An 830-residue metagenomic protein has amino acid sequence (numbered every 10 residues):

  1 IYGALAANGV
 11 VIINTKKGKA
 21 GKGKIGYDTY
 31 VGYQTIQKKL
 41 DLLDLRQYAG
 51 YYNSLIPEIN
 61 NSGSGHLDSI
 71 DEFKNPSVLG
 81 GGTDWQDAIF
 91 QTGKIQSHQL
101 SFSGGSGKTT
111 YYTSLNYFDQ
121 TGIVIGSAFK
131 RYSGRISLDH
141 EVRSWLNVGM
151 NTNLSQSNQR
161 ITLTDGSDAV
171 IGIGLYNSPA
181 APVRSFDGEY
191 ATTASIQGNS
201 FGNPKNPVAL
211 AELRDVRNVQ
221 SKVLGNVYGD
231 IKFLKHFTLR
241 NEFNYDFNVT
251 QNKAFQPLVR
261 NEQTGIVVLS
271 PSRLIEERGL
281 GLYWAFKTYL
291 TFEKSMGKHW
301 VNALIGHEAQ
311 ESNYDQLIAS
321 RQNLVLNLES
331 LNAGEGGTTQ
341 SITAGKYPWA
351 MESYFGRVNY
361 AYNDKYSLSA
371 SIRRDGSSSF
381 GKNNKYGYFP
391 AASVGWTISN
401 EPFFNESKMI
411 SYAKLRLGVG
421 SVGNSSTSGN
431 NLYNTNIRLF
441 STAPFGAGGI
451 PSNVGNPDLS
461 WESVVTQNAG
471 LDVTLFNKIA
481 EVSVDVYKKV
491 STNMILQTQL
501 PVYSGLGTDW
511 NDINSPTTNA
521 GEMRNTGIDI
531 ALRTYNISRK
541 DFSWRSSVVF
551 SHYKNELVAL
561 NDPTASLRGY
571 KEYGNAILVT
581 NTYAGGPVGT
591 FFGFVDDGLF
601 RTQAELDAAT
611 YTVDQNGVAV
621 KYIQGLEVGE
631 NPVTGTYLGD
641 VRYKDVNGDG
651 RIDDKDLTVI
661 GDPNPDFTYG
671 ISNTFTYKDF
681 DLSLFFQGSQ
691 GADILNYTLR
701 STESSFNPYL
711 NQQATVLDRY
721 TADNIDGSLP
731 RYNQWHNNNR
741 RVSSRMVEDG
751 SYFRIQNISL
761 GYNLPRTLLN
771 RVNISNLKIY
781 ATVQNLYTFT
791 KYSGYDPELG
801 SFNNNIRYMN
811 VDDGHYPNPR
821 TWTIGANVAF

Functional and structural regions predicted by a protein language model:
I1, V11-I13: Non-catalytic regulatory/gating segments with a bias toward low-complexity or hydrophobic composition
I1-L5, T35-K39, D458: N-terminal plug
G9-V10, K17-I125, T162-G166, V183 (+6 more regions): Residues embedded in well-ordered regular secondary structure
G26-P76, T518, Y535-V659, Q784 (+1 more regions): Conserved small-residue
E72-F73, Q86, E262-T264, G337-T338 (+4 more regions): Extracytoplasmic gating/loop element in the C-terminal half of outer-membrane beta-barrel translocons and assembly
Q96, R131, S137-L146, N151-Q156 (+4 more regions): Extracellular/periplasmic, surface-exposed regions of secreted and cell-surface proteins
R601, E605-Y622, D662-L695: Glycine-rich, aromatic-lined ligand/substrate-binding cores of catalytic and carbohydrate-binding domains
